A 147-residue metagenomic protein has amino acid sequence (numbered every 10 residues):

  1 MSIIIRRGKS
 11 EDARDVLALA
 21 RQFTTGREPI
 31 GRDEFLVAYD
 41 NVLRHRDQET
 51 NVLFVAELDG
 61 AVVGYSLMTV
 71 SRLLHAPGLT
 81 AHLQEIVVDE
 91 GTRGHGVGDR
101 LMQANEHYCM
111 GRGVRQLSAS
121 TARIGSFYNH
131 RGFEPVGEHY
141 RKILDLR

Functional and structural regions predicted by a protein language model:
I4-A18: A short beta-loop-alpha structural element at the N-terminal edge of CoA-dependent acyl/N-acetyltransferase catalytic
A20-V42: Conserved GNAT-fold acetyl-CoA-binding loop/helix
L43-V55, H82: A short helix-loop-beta-strand connector motif used in the catalytic cores of GNAT acetyltransferases and, in some
V55, A61-V70, V87: Conserved beta-strand in the GNAT
P77-E90: Conserved acetyl-CoA binding element of GNAT-fold acetyltransferases
V88, G94-H107: Conserved acetyl-CoA-binding loop-helix of GNAT-fold acetyltransferases
D99, G111, R115-Q116, T121-K142: Conserved active-site alpha-helix within GNAT-family acetyltransferase domains
